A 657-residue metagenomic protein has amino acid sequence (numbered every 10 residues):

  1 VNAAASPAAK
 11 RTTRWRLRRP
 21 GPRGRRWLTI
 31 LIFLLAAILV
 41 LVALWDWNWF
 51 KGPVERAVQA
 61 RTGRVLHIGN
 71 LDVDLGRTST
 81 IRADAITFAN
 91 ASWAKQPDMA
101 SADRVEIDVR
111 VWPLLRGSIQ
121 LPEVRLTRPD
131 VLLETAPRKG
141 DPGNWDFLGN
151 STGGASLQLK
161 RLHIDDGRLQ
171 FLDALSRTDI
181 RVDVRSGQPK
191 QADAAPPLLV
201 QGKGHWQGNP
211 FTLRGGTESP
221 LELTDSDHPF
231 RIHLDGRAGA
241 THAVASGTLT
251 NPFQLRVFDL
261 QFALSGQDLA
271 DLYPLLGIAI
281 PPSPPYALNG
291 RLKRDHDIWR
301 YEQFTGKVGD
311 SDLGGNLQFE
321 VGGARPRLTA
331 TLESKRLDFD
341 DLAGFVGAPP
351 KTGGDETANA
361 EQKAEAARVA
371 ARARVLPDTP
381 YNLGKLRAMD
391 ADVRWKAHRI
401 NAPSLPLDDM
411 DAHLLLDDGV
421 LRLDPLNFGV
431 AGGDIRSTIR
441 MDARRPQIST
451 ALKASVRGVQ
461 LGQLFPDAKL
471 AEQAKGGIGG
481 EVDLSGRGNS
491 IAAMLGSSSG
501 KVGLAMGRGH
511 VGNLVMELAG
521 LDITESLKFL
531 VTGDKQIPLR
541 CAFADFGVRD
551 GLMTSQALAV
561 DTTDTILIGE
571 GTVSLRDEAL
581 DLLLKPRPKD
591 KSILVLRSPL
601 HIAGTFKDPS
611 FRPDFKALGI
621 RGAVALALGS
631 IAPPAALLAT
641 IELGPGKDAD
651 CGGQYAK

Functional and structural regions predicted by a protein language model:
N2-G63, P634-D648, G652, A656: N-terminal type II signal-anchor transmembrane helix that functions as the membrane-insertion/stop-transfer segment
W15-R18, N144-G154, R374-L383, G488: A short, compositionally biased domain-edge/stem linker segment
A60-T87: Short extracytoplasmic
T78-S101, Q120-P142, R161-H163, R168 (+7 more regions): Small-residue helix/turn framework positions
S92, V109-V111, L115: A glycine-/polar-enriched beta->alpha junction
V105: An amphipathic, basic-hydrophobic helix/alpha-beta surface used to engage anionic, phosphate-rich ligands or surfaces
F345-G384: Intrinsically disordered, low-complexity segments enriched in small/polar residues
